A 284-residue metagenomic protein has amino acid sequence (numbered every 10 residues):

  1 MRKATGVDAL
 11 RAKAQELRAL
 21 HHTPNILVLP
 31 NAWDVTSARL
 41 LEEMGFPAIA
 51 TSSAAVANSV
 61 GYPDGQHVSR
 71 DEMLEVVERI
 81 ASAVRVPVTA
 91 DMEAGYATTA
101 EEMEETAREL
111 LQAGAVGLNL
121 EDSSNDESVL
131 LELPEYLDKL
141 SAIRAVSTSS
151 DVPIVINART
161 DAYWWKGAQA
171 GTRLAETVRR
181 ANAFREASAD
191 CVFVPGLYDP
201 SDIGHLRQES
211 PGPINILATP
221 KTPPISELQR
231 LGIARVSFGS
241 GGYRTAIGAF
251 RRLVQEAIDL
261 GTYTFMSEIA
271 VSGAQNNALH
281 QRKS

Functional and structural regions predicted by a protein language model:
R2-F238, T245-E256: Alpha/beta enzyme core
A234-S284: Conserved alpha/beta catalytic core and glycan-binding cleft of carbohydrate-active enzymes
